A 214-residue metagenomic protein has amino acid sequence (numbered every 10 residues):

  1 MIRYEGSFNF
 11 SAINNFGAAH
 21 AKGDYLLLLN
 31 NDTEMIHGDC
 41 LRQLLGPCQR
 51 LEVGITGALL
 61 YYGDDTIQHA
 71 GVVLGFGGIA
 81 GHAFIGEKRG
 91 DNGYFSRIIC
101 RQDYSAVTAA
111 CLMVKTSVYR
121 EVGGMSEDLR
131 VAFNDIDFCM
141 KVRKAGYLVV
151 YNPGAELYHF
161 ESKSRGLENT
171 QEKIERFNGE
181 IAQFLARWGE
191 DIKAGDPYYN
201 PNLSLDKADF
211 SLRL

Functional and structural regions predicted by a protein language model:
E5-I13, A18-A21, M35-I36, V131-A132: A short, glycine-/small-residue-rich helix N-cap motif at loop->alpha-helix starts within glycosyltransferase
N9-I13, A19, G75-S117, E121: A recurrent flexible, glycine/aromatic-enriched loop bordering the glycosyltransferase active site that acts as
L26: Short aromatic/hydrophobic "clamp" motif used to bind/position activated sugar donors
L29-D32, S126: Active-site acidic Asp-centered loop
T33-I79: Conserved donor NDP-sugar-binding/catalytic core segment of glycosyltransferases
C40-L44, I98-G123, D128-Y158: A short, conserved alpha-helix in the catalytic core of glycosyltransferases
G54, D64, F76-D103, V149 (+1 more regions): C-terminal, non-catalytic tails of nucleotide-sugar-dependent glycosyltransferases
T56-L59, N152-P153, F160: Short glycine/serine/threonine-enriched helix-capping/active-site loop that flanks the nucleotide-sugar donor pocket
